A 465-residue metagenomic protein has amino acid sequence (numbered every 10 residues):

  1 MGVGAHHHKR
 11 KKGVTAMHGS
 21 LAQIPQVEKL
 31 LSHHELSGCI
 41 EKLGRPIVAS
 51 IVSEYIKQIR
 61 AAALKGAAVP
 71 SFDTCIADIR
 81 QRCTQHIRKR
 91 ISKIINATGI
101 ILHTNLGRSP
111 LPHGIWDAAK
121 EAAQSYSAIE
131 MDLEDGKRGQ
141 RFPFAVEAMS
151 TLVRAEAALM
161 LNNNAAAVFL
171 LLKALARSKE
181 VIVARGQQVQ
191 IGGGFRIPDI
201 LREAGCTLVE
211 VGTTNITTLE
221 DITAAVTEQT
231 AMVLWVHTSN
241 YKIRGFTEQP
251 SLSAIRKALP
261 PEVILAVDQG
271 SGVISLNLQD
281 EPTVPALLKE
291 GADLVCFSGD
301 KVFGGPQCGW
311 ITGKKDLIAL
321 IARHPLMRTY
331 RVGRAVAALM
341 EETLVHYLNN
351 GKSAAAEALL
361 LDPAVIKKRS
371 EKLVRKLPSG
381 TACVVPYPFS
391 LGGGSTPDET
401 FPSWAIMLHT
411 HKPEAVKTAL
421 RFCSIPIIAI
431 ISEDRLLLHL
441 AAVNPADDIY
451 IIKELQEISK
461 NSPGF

Functional and structural regions predicted by a protein language model:
A5-A16: Short, Lys/Arg-enriched N-terminal segments with co-localized hydrophobic residues within the first ~10-30 amino acids
A16-H86: Long amphipathic alpha-helical segments
I24-P25, I95-G99, F303-P306, F401 (+1 more regions): Short Gly/Ser/Thr- and Asp/Glu-enriched loop/turn motifs at secondary-structure junctions
V52, K57, A97-T98, R108-E134: Glycine-rich phosphate-binding segment of PLP-dependent enzymes
K65-L111, D117-A118: Long amphipathic N-terminal alpha/beta scaffold segment
G136-Y347, R375-P378, E454: Conserved PLP-enzyme active-site core in the AAT-like
V336-A337, E341-G392: Conserved PLP-dependent catalytic core of the aminotransferase class-I/II
K367-A446, Y450-I451: Conserved C-terminal alpha-helix-loop-beta "cap" of PLP-dependent enzymes that closes/shapes the active-site mouth
